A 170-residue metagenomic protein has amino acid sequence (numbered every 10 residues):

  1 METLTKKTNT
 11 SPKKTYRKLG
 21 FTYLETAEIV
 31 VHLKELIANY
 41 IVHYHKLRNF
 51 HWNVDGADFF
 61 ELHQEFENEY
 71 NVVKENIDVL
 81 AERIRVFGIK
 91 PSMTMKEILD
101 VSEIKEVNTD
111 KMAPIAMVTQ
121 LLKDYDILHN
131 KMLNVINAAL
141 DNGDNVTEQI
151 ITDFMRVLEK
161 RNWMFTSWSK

Functional and structural regions predicted by a protein language model:
M1-K18: Acidic, low-complexity proline/glycine-rich segments
K14-L36, P114: Disorder-to-helix initiation segments
G20-E28, H43-N68, K131-V146: Helix-loop segments that flank and shape redox-cofactor active sites
A27-I37, I41, E67, K74 (+4 more regions): Short amphipathic alpha-helical segments with heptad-repeat character
I37, Y44, H51, Y70 (+6 more regions): A structural signal for well-ordered alpha-helices, especially hydrophobic packing surfaces of coiled-coils
V54-E97: Conserved alpha-helical segments that form or flank metal/cofactor-binding pockets of metalloenzymes
F60, E67-D78, A138-M155, E159-M164: Charged, amphipathic alpha-helical segments and their flanking helix caps
E82, K96-D153: Acidic/histidine-rich alpha-helical segments that form the ligand environment of transition-metal centers
